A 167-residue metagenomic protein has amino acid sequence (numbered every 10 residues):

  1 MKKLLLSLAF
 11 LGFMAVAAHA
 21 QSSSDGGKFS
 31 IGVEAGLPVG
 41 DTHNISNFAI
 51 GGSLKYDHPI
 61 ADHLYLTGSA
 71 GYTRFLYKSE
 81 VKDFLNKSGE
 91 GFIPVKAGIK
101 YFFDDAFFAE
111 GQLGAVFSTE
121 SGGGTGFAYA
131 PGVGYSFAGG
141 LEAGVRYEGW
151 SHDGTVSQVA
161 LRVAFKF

Functional and structural regions predicted by a protein language model:
M1-G26: Cleavable N-terminal export/targeting peptides
H19-T67, V156-K166: Short glycine/proline- and aromatic-enriched beta-strand/turn motifs that initiate or cap beta-hairpins
S22-G26, G40, L76-K78, G124-F167: Predominantly the C-terminal beta-signal and adjacent terminal strand-loop region of outer-membrane beta-barrel
G27-F29, S46-I50, G89-I93, F117 (+2 more regions): Residues that define the transmembrane beta-barrel architecture of outer-membrane proteins
F29, D62-L66, A106-A109, Y135-V145: Repeated loop/turn-to-beta-strand initiation elements of outer-membrane beta-barrel proteins
A35-D41, I50, Y72-L76, G91 (+3 more regions): Transmembrane beta-strands of outer-membrane beta-barrel pores
V39-I45, D57, V81-K87, S118-G122 (+1 more regions): Outer-membrane beta-barrel domain signature
T73-F107: Helix-adjacent hinge/juxtasegments
